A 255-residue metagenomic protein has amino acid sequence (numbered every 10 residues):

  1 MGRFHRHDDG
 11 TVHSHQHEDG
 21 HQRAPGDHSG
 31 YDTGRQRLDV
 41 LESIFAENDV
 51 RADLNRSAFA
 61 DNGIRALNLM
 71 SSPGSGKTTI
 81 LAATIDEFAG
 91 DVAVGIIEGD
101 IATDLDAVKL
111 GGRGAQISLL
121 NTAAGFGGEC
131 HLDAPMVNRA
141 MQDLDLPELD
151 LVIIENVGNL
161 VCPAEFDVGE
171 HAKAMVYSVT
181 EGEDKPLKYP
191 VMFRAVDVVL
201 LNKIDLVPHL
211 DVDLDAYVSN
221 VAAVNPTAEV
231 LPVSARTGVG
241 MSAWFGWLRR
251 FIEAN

Functional and structural regions predicted by a protein language model:
M1-S43: Charged, amphipathic alpha-helical linker segments immediately N-terminal to NTP-binding catalytic cores
Y31-S57, D61-L67, S75, T84-H171 (+5 more regions): Nucleotide-state-sensitive switch-loop elements of NTP-binding domains
S71: The Walker A (P-loop) glycine that initiates the GxxxxGKT/S ATP-binding motif of P-loop NTPases
I80: Hydrophobic positions on the alpha1 helix immediately C-terminal to the Walker A/P-loop
G95, V198, E229-L231: A structural signal for isolated positions on well-ordered beta-strands in alpha/beta enzyme cores
C162-H171, V176-T227: Conserved C-terminal guanine-recognition region of P-loop GTPase G domains, centered on the G4
L206-N255: Canonical P-loop GTPase G-domain recognition
